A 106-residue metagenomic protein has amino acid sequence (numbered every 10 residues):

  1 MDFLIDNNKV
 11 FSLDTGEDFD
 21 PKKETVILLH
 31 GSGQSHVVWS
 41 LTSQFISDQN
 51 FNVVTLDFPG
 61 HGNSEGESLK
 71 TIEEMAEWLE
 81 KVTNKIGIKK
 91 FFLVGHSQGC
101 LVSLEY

Functional and structural regions predicted by a protein language model:
M1-K9: N-terminal cap/lid segment of alpha/beta-hydrolase-fold proteins
D2, V53-T55, H96: Conserved beta-strand scaffold positions in the cores of enzyme catalytic domains, especially in NTP/NDP-utilizing
D6, P21-K23, Q49, G87-K89 (+1 more regions): Residue-level preference for short coil/turn positions at secondary-structure junctions
F11-E65: Conserved HGGG/HGGXW glycine-rich cap/lid loop of the alpha/beta-hydrolase fold
L41, E105-Y106: Active-site signature of alpha/beta-hydrolase-fold catalytic machinery across serine- and Asp/Cys-nucleophile hydrolases
F58-V94: Active-site loop/oxyanion-hole signature of alpha/beta-hydrolase fold enzymes
L79, S103-E105: Aromatic/hydrophobic pocket-lining residues that form π-stacking "cages" and hydrophobic walls in ligand
G95, G99, S103: Gly/Ala-rich beta-loop-alpha elbow adjacent to hydrolase catalytic centers
